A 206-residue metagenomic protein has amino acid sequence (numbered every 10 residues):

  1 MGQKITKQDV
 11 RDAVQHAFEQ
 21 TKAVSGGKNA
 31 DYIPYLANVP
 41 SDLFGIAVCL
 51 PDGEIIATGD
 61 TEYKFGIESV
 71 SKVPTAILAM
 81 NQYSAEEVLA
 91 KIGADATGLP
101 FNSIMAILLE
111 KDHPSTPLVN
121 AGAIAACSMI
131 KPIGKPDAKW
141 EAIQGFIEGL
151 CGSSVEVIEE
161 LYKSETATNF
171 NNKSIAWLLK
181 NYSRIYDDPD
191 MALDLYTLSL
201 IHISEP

Functional and structural regions predicted by a protein language model:
G2, T58-G59: Short amphipathic alpha-helical segments at helix-loop
G2-G26, N81, A85, L89-T197: Active-site-adjacent helix/loop patches that line small-molecule binding or acyl-intermediate pockets
K22-T58: A short, well-structured edge-of-sheet supersecondary motif
A37-S41, V48-C49, I67-V73, T97 (+1 more regions): Generic structural signal for well-ordered secondary structure
I46-T58, R184-L200: Catalytic-site beta-strand/loop segments enriched in glycine and acidic/polar residues
D52-G53, G66-V88: Active-site SXXK
E62-K64: A short acidic/small-residue loop/turn micro-motif
I201-P206: Residue-level detector of conserved catalytic or cofactor/ligand-binding positions in enzyme active sites
